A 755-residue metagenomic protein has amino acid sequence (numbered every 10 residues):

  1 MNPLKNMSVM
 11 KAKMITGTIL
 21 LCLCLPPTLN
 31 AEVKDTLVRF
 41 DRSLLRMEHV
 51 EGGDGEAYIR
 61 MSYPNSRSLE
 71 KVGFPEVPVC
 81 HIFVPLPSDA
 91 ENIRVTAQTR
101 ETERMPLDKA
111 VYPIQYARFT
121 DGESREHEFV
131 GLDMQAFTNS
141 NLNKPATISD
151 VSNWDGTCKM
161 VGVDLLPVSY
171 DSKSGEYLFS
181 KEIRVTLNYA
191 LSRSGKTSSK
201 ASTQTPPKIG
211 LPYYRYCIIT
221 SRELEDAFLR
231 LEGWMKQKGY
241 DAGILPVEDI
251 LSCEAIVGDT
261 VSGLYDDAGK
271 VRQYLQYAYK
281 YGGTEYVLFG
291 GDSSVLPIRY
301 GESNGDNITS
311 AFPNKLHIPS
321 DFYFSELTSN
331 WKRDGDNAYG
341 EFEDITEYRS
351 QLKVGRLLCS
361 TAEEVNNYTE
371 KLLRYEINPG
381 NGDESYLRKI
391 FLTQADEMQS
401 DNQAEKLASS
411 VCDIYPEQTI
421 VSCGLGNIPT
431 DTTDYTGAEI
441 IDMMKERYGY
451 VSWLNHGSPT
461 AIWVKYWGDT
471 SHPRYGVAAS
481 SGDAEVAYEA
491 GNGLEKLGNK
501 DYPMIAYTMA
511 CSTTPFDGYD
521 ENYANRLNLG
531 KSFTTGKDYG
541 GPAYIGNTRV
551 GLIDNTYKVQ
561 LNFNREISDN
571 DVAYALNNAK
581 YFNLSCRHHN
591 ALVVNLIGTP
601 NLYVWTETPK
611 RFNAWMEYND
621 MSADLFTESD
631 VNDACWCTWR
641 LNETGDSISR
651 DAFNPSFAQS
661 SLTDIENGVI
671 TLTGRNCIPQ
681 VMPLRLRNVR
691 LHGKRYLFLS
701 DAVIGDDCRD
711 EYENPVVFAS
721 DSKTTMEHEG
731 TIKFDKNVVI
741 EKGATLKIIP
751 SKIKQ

Functional and structural regions predicted by a protein language model:
M1-K5, T28, T638-N642: C-terminal outer-membrane/trafficking sorting elements
N2-G17: Bacterial N-terminal signal peptides that target proteins for export
K11, L25-P26, R222, K236: Long alpha-helical, hydrophobic tracts
T16-P26: Bacterial N-terminal signal peptides
L21-L23, A634-W636, D707: The N-terminal extracellular segments of secreted preproproteins, especially immediately downstream of signal
A31-F626, D630-A652, S656-M682: Cysteine-dependent hydrolase recognition
I114, T120-D121, F129-N139, N143 (+1 more regions): Extracellular beta-helix/beta-solenoid repeat scaffolds
